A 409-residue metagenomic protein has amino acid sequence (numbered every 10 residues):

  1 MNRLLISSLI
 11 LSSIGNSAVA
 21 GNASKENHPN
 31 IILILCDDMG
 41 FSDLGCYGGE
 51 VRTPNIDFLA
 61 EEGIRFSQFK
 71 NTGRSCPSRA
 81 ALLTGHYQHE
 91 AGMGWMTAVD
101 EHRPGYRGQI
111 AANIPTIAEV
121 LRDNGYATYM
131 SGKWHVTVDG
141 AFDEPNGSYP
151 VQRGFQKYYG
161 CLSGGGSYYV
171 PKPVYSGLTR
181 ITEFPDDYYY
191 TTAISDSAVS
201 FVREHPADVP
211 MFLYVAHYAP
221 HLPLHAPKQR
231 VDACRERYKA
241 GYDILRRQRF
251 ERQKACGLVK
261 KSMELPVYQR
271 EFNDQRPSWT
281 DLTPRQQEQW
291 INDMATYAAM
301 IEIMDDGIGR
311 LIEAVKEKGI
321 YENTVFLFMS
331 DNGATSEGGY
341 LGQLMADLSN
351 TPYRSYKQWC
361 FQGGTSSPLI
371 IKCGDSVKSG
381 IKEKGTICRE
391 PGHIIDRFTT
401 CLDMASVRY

Functional and structural regions predicted by a protein language model:
L4-S13: Sec-dependent N-terminal signal peptides
N16-S17: Membrane-water interface signatures at transmembrane helix termini and the short loops that connect adjacent helices
A20-Y409: Formylglycine-dependent sulfatase
